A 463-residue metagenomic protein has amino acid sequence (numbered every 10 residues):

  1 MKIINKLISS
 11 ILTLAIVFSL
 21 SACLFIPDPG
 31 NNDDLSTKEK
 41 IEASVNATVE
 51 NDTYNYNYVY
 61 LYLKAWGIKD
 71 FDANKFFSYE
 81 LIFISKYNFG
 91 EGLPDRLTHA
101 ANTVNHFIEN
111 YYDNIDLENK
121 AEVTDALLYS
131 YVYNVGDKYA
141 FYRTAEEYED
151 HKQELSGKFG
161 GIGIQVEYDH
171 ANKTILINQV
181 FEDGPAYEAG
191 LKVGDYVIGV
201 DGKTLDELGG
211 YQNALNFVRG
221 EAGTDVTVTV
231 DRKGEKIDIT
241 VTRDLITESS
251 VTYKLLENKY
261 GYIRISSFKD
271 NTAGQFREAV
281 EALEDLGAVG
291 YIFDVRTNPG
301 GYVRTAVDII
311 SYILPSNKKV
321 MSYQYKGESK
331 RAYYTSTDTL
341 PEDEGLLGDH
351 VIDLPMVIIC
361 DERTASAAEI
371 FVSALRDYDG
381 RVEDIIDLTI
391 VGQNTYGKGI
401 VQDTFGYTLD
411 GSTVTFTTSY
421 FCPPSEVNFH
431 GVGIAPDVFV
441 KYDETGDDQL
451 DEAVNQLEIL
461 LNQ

Functional and structural regions predicted by a protein language model:
S19-A22: C-terminal motif of bacterial Sec signal peptides marking the signal peptidase cleavage site
L24-P27: Bacterial signal peptide processing site
T53, K64-A171, D225-V226, K233-T240 (+1 more regions): Extended, small/polar residue-biased N-terminal targeting/export presequences and adjacent propeptide/linker tracts
V59, L127, Y131, I164 (+10 more regions): Terminal peptide-recognition signature
I84-S85, A186-G210, Y291-D294, Y378 (+2 more regions): Conserved PDZ fold ligand-binding element
E147, L155-G199, K203-E207, K269-A273 (+1 more regions): PDZ/PDZ-like domain segments forming the peptide/carboxylate-binding groove, activating on the N-terminal beta-strands
D150-K152, K236, T247-V251, G300-I359 (+4 more regions): Gly/Ser/Thr-rich loop/hinge elements
F181, Y187-K192, G199-V289, S311 (+3 more regions): C-terminal, low-ordered peptide segments at domain boundaries
